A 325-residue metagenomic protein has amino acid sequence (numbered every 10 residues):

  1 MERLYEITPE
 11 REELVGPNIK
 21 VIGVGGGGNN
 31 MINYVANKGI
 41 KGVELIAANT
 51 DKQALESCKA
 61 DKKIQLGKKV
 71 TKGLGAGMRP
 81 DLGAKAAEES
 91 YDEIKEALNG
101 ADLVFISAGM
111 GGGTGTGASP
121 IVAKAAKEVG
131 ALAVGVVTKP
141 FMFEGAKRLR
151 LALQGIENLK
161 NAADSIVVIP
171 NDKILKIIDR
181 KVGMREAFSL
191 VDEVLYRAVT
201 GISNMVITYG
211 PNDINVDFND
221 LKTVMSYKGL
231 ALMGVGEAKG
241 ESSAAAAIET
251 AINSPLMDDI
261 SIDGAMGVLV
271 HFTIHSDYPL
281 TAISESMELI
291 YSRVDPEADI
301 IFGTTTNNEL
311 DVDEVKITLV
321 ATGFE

Functional and structural regions predicted by a protein language model:
M1-E325: Tubulin/FtsZ superfamily GTPase core signature
